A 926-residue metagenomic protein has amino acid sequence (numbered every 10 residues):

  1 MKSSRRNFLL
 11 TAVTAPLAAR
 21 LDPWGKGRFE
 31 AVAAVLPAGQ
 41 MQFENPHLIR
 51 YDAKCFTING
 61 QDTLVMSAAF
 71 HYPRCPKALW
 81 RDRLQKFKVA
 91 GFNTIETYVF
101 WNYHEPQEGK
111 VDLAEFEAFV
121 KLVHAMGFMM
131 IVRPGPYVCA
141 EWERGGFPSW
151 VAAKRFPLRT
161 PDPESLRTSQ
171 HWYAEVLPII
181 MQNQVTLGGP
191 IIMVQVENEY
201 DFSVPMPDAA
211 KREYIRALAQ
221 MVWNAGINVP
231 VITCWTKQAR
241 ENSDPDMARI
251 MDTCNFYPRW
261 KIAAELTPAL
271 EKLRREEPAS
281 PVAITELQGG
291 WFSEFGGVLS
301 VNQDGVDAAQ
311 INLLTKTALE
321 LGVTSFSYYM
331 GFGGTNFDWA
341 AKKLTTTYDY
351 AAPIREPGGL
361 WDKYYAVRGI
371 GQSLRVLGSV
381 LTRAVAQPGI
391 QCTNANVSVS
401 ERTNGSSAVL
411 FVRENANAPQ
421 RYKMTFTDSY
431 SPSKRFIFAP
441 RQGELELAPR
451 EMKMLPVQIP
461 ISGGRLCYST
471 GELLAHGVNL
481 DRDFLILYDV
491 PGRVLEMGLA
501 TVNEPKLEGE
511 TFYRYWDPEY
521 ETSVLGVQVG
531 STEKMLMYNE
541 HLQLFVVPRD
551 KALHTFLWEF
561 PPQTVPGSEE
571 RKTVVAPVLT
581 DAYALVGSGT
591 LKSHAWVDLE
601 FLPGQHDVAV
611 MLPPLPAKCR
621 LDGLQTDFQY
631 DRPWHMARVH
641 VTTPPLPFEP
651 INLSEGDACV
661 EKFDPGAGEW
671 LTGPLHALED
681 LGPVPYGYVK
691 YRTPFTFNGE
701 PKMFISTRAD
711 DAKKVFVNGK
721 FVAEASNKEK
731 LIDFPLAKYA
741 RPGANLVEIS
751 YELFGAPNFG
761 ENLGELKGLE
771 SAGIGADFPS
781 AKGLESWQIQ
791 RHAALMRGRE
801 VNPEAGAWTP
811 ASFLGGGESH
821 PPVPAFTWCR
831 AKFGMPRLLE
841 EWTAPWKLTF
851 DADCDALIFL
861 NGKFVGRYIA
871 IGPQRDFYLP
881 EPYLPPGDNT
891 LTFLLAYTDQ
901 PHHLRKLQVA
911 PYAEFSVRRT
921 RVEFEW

Functional and structural regions predicted by a protein language model:
N7-K26: N-terminal export signals
W24-F92: N-terminal carbohydrate-binding accessory modules
M41, Y364-P886, T890-W926: Non-catalytic C-terminal accessory domains or segments of carbohydrate-active enzymes
R81-K88, E96-W142, W223: Aromatic-lined substrate-binding rim segments of carbohydrate-active enzymes
E108-A114, V138-R159, D208-A209, R249-D252 (+1 more regions): Aromatic- and acidic-residue-enriched segments that line the glycan-binding/catalytic groove of carbohydrate-active
T168-K237: Active-site neighborhood of glycoside hydrolase catalytic domains
T236-E271, D338-K342: Substrate-binding cleft/loops of secretory-pathway carbohydrate-active enzymes
W260-F337: Catalytic-core region of carbohydrate-active enzymes that cleave or remodel glycosidic bonds
